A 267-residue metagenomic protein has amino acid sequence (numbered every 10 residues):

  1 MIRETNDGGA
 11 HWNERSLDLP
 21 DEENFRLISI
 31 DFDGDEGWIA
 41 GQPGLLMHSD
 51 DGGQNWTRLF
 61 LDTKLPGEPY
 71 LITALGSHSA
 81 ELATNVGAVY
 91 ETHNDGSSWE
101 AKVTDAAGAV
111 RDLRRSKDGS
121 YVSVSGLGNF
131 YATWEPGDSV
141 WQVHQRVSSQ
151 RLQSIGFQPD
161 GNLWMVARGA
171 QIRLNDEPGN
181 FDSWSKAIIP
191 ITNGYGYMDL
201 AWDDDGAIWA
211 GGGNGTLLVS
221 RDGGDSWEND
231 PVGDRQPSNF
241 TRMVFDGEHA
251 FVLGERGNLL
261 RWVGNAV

Functional and structural regions predicted by a protein language model:
M1-V267: Residue-level hotspots at or immediately adjacent to binding/recognition sites across diverse folds
